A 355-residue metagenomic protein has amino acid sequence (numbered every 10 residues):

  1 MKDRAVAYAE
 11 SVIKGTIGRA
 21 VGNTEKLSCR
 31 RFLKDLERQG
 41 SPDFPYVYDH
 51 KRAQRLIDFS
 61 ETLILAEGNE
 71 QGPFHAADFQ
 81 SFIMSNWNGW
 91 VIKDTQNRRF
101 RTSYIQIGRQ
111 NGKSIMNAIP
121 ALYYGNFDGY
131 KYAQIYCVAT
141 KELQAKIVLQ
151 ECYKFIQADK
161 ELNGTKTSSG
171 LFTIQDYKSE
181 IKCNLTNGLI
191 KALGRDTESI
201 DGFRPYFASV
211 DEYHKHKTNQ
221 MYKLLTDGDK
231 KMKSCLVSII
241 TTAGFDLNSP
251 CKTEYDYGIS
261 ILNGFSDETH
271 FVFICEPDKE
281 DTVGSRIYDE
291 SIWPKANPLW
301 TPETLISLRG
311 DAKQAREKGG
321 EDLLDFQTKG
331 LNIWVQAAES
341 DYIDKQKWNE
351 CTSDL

Functional and structural regions predicted by a protein language model:
M1-L355: Phosphate/NTP-binding elements of NTP-utilizing enzymes
